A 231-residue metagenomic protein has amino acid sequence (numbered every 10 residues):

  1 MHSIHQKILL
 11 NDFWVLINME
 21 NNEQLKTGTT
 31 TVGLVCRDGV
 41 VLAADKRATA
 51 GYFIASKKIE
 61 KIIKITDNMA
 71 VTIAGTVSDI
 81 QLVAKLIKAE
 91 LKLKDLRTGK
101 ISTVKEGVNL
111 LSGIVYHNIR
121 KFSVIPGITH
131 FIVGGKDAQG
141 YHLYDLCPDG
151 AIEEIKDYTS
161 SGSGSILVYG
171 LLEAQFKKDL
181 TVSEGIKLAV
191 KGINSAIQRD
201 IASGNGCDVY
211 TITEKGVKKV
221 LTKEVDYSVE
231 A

Functional and structural regions predicted by a protein language model:
M1-N18: N-terminal amphipathic/basic-hydrophobic helices that include classical n-h-c signal peptides and signal-anchor
H2-Q6, H117, H130, H142: Histidine (H) residue identity feature
F13-G127, I152-Y158, G162-K187, N194 (+2 more regions): Conserved short S/T/G-enriched processing/targeting/catalytic segments and their helical context
V40, M69, F131, Y144 (+1 more regions): A broad, low-specificity signal marking well-ordered, structured residues that form hydrophobic/aromatic
I63, T72-A74, I132-G134, C147 (+1 more regions): Residues in well-ordered beta-strands of folded domains
T129-Y141, Q198-T211: Conserved phosphate-donor
V133-D149, L221-E224: Acidic-glycine-rich active-site phosphate/pyrophosphate-binding loop
